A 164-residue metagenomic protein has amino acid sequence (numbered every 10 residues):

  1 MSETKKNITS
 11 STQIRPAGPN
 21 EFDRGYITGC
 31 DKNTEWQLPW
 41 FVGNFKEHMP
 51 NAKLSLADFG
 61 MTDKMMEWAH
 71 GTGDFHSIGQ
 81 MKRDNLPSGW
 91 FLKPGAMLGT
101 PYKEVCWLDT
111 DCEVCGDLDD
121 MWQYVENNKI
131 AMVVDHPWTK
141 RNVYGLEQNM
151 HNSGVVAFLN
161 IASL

Functional and structural regions predicted by a protein language model:
M1-L164: Glycosyltransferase catalytic domains, chiefly GT-A lineage
